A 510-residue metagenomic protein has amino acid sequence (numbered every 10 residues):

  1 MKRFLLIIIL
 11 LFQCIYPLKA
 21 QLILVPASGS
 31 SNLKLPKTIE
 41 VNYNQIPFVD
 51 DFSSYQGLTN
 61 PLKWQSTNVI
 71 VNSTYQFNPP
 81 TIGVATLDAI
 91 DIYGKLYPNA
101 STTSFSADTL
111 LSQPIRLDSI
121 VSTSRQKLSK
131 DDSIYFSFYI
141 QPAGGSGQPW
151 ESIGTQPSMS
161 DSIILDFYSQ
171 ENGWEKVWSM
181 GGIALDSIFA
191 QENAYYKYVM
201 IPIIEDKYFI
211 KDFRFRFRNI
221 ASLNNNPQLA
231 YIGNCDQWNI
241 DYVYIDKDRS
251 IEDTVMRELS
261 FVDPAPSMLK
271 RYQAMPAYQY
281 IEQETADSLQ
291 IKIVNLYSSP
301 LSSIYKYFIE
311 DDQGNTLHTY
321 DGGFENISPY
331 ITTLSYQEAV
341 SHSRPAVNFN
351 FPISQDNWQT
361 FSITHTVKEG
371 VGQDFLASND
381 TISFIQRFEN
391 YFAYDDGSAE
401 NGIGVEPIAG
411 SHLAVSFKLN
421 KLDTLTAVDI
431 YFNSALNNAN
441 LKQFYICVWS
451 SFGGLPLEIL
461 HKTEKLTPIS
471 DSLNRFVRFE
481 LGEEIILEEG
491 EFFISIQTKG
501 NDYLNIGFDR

Functional and structural regions predicted by a protein language model:
M1-P26, C235, Y244-K247, L460 (+1 more regions): Bacterial Sec-dependent N-terminal signal peptides
Q21-T316, Y320, F388: Beta-sandwich/jellyroll recognition modules and their flexible linkers
S129, K207-D212, P227, V340-I363 (+1 more regions): Short glycine/proline/serine/threonine-rich loop/turn segments at secondary-structure transition edges
A190, N438-R510: Aromatic- and Gly/Pro-enriched, solvent-exposed loop/edge beta-strand patches characteristic of beta-rich domains
F215-F217, N348-F384, I494-I496: Short, aromatic- and glycine-rich surface loops/edge beta-strands on solvent-exposed regions
I220-P227, V367-A377, T498-D509: Short acidic/polar inter-strand loop motif in beta-rich domains
N234-I251, G370-K418: Short beta-strand elements
D311-W358: Intrinsically disordered, low-complexity Pro/Gly/Ser/Thr-rich segments with frequent PxxP/GP/PP motifs and embedded
